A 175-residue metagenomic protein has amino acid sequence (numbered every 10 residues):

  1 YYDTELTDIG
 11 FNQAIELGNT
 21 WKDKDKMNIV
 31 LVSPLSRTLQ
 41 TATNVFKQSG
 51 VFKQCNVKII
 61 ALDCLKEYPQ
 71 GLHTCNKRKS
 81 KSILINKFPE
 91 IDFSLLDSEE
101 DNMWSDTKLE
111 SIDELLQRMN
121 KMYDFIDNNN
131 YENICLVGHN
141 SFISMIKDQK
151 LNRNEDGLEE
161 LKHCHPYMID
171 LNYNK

Functional and structural regions predicted by a protein language model:
Y1-V45, K108-N120, P166: Loop-to-helix element that buttresses phosphate recognition and phosphoryl-transfer chemistry
Y2, D92-E110: Short glycine/proline- and acidic residue-enriched helix-loop micro-motifs that form flexible lids or anion-recognition
I15-F93: Phosphate-coordination/substrate-recognition cap region in phosphate-metabolizing enzymes
D23-K26, I126-E132: Glycine-rich phosphate-binding loop signature in dinucleotide/nucleotide-binding domains
L31, E132-G138: Beta-strand elements within well-structured catalytic alpha/beta cores of enzymes that handle phosphate/sulfate esters
N44, M145-Q149: Active-site signature of alpha/beta-hydrolase-fold catalytic machinery across serine- and Asp/Cys-nucleophile hydrolases
N140-S144: GST superfamily/GST-like fold recognition
L151-K175: Domain-level recognition of soluble alpha/beta enzyme cores, biased toward histidine phosphatases/phosphomutases
